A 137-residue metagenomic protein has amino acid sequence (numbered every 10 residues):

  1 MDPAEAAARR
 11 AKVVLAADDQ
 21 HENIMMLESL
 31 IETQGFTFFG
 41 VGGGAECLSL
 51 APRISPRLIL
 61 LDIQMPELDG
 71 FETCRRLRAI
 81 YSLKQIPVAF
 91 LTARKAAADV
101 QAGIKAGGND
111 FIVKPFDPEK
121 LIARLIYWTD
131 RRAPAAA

Functional and structural regions predicted by a protein language model:
R10-N23, L27-I31, I59: Conserved acidic segment of CheY-like receiver
D18, D62, T92: Active-site residues of response regulator receiver
G35-G42, L50: Short hydrophobic/Thr-rich beta-strand motif most characteristic of the beta2 strand and flanking loop of CheY-like
I54-L60: Active-site beta3 strand of CheY-like receiver
M65: Receiver (REC) domain active-site loop signature in two-component systems and cognate sites in sensor histidine kinases
F116-L125: C-terminal output helix
